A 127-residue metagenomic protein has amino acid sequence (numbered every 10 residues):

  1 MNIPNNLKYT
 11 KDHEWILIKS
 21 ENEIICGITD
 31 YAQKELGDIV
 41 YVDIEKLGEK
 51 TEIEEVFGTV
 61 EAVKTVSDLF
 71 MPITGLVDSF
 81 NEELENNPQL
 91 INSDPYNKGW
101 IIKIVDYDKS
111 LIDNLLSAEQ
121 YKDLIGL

Functional and structural regions predicted by a protein language model:
M1-I53, Q89, S93-K109, N114-L127: Acidic, low-complexity mobile loops and tails
I16-I18, V63, F80-E83: Residue-level recognition of beta-strand microenvironments
L36-Y41, F57, M71-T74: Short, solvent-exposed beta-edge and connector elements
D43, E49-D68: Charged, well-structured alpha/beta interaction segments
E52, G58-T59, L76-S79, K103: Hydrophobic beta-strand signal
D68-P72, V105: Histidine- and aromatic-rich ligand-binding microenvironments
